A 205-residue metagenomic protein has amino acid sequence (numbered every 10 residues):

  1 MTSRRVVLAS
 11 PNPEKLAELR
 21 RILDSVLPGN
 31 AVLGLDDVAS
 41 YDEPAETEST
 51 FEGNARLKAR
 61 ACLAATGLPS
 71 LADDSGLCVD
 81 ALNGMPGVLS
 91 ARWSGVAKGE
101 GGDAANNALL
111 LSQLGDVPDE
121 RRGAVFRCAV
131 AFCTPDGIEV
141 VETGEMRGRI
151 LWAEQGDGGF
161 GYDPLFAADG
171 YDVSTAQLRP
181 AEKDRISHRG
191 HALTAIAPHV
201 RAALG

Functional and structural regions predicted by a protein language model:
T2-V7, P13-L33, D37-G205: Anionic-ligand binding patches
